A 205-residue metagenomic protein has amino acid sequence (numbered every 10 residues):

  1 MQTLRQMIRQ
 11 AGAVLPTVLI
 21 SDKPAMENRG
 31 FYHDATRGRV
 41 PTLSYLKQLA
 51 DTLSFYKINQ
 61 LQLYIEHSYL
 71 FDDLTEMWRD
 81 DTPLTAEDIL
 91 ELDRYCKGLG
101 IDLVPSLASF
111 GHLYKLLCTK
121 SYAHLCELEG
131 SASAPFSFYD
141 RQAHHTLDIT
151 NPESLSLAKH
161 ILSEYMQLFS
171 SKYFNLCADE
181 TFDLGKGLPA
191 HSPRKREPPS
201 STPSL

Functional and structural regions predicted by a protein language model:
M1-P203: Feature activates predominantly on carbohydrate-active enzymes
